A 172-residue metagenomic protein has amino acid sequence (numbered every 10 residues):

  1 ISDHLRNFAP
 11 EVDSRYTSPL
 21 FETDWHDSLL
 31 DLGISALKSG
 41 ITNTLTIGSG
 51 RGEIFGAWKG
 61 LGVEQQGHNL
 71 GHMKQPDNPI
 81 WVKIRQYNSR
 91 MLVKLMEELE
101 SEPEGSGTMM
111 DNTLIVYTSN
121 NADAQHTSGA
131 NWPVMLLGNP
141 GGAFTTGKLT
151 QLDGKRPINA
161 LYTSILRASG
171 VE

Functional and structural regions predicted by a protein language model:
I1-E172: Ligand-binding pockets and gating/stacking loops
